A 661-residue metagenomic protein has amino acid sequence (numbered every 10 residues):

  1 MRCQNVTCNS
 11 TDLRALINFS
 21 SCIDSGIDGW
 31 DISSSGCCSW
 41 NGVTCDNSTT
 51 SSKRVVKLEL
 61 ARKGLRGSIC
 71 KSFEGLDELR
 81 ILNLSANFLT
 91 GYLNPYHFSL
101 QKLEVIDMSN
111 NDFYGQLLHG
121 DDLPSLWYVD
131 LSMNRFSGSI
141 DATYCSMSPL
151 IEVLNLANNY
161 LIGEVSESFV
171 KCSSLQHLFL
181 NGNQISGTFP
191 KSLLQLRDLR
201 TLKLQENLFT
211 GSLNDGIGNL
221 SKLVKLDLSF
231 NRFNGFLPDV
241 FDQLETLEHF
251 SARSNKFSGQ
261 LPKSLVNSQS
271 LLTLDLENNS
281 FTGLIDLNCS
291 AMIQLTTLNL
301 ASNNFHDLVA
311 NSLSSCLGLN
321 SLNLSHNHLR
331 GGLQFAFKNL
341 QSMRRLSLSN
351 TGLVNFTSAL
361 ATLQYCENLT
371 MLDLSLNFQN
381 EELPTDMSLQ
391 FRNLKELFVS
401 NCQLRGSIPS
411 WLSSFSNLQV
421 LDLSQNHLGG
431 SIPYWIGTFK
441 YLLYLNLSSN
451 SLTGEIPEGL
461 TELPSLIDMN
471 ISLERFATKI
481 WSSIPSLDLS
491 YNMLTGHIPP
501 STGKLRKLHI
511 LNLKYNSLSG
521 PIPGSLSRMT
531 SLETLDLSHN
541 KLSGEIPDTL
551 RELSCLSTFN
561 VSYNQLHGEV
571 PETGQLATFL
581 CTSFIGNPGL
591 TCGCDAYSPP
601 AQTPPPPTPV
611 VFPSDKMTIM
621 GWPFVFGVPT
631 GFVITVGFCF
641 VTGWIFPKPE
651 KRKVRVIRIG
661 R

Functional and structural regions predicted by a protein language model:
M1-R661: Plant-biased, solvent-exposed loop and capping regions within N-terminal extracellular ligand-binding ectodomains
